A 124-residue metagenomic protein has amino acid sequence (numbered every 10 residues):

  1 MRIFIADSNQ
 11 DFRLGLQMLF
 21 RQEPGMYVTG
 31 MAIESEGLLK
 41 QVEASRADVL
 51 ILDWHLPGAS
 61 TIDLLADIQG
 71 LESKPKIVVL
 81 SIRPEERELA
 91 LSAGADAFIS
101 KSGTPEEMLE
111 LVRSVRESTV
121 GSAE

Functional and structural regions predicted by a protein language model:
M1-F12, L16, F20, L50: Conserved acidic segment of CheY-like receiver
M31-V49: Acidic, metal-coordinating helix/loop segments flanking the phosphotransfer/catalytic sites of two-component signaling
E34, S60-D63: Acidic catalytic/metal-coordinating carboxylates
D53-W54: Active-site residues of response regulator receiver
P57: The feature encodes the CheY-like receiver
I62-S73: Short amphipathic alpha-helix used as the core "switch/output" element in two-component signaling
D63, I82-I99, G103, E107-E110: Alpha4 helix (beta4-alpha4-beta5 surface) of REC/receiver domains from two-component response regulators
V78-L80: Hydrophobic/aromatic residues positioned on beta-strands within the core alpha/beta folds
